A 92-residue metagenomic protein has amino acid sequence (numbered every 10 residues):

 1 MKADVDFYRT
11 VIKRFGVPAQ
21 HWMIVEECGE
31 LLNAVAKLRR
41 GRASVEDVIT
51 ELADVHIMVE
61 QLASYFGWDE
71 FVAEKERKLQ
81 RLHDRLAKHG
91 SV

Functional and structural regions predicted by a protein language model:
M1-V92: Flexible "arm" and connector segments at domain edges
